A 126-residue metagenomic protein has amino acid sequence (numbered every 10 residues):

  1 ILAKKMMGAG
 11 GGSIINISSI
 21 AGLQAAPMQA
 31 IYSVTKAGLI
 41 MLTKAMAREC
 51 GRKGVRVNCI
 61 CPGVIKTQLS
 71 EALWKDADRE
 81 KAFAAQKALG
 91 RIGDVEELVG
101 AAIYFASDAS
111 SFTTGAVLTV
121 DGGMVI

Functional and structural regions predicted by a protein language model:
K4, R48-R52, S111: Alpha-helical segment proximal to the catalytic Tyr-Lys
G11, K53, R91-V120, V125: C-terminal substrate-recognition "lid" of short-chain dehydrogenase/reductases
I15, V57-I60, S70, G115 (+1 more regions): Hydrophobic structural elements of the Rossmann-like NAD(P)H-binding subdomain that define the short-chain
S19: Residue(s) in the substrate-gating loop at a strand-loop-helix junction that position the organic substrate next
A25-Q29, V34, G51-R52: Active-site "substrate specificity/gating" loop of NAD(P)-dependent dehydrogenases, especially the short-chain
T35, T43: Active-site helix of classical SDR
I40, C61-A72: Short, flexible catalytic-loop segment of classical short-chain dehydrogenase/reductase
A77-E97: Catalytic Tyr-x(3-8)-Lys segment
